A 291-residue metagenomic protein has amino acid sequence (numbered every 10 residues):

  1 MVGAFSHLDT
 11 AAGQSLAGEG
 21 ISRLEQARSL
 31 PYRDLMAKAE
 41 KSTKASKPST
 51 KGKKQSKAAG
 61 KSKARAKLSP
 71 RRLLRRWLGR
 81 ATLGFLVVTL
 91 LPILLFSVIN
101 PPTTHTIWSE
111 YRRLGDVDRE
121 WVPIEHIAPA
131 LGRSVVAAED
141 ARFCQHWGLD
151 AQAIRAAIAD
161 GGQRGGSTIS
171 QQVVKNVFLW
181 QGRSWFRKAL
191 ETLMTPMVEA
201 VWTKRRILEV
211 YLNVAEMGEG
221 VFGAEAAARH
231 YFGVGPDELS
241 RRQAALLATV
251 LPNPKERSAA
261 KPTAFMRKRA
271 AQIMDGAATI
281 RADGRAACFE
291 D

Functional and structural regions predicted by a protein language model:
M1, H7-D9, L24, F85 (+2 more regions): Residue-level detector of alpha-helical transmembrane segments in integral membrane proteins
G3-L8, Q14-R23, A27-L30: Short, low-complexity intrinsically disordered segments enriched in A/P/G/S/L with frequent Arg, especially at protein
P31-D291: Juxtamembrane regions of bacterial inner-membrane/periplasmic proteins, predominantly the peptidoglycan biogenesis
